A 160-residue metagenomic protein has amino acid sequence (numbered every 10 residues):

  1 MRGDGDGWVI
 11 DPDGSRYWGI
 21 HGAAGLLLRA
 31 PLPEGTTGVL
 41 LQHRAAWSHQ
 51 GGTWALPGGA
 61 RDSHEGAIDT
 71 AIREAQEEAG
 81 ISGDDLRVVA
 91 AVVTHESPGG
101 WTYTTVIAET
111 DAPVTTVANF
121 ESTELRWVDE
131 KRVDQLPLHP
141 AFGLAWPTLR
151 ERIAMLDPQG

Functional and structural regions predicted by a protein language model:
M1-P31: Acidic, metal-coordinating catalytic segment for phosphate/diphosphate chemistry, firing primarily on the Nudix
W18-G19, T53, L125: A residue-level structural signature of the nucleotidyltransferase/glycosyltransferase Rossmann-like core
W18-H21, E34, S48-H49, P98-W101 (+1 more regions): A generic fold-level signal
G22-A24, T37, Y103-T104, T123: Change "...and in nucleic-acid phosphodiester-cleaving endonucleases..." to "...and in nucleic-acid processing enzymes
L28-A30, H43, E109-T110: Residue-level signal for short segments within beta-strands and strand-turn junctions of well-structured beta-sheet
G35-E78: Conserved Nudix-box catalytic region and its N-terminal flanking loop in Nudix hydrolases and closely related
A60-L149, A154-Q159: Unchanged
